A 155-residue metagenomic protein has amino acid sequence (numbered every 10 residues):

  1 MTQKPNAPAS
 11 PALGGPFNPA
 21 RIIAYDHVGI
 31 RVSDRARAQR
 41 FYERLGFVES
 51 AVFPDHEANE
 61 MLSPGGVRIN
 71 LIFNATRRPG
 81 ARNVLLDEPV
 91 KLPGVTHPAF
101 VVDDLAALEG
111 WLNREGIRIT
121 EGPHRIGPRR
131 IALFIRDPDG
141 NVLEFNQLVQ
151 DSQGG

Functional and structural regions predicted by a protein language model:
M1-P19, M61, E109-G155: Vicinal oxygen chelate
I23-S33, E60-L62, V84-W111, I131-R136 (+1 more regions): Vicinal oxygen chelate
I30-N70, N74-T76: Core segments of cupin and vicinal oxygen chelate
A36, R40-R44, D103-R114, R118: Replace "anionic and nucleotidyl ligands
A51-F53, T96, H124-R125: Short beta-strand
I69, P79, A106-L108, Q153: Residue-level signal for secondary-structure boundary sites
N74-D87: Short, flexible, mixed-charge acidic loops at enzyme active sites
